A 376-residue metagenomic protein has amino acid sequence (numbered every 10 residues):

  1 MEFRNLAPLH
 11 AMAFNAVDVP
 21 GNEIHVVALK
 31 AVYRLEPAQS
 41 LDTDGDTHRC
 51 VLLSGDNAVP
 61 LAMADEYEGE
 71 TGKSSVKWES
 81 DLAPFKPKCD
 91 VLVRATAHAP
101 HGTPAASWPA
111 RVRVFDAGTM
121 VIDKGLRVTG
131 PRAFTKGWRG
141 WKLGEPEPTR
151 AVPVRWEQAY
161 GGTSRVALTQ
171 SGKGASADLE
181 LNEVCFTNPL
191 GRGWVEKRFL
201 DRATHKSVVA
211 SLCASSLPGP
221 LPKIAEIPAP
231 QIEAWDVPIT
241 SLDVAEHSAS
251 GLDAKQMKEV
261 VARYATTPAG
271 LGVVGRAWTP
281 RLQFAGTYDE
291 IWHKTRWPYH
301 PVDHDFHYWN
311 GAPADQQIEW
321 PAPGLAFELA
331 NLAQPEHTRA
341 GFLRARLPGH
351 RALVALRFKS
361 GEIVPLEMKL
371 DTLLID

Functional and structural regions predicted by a protein language model:
E2-D376: Extended intrinsically disordered or low-complexity segments
